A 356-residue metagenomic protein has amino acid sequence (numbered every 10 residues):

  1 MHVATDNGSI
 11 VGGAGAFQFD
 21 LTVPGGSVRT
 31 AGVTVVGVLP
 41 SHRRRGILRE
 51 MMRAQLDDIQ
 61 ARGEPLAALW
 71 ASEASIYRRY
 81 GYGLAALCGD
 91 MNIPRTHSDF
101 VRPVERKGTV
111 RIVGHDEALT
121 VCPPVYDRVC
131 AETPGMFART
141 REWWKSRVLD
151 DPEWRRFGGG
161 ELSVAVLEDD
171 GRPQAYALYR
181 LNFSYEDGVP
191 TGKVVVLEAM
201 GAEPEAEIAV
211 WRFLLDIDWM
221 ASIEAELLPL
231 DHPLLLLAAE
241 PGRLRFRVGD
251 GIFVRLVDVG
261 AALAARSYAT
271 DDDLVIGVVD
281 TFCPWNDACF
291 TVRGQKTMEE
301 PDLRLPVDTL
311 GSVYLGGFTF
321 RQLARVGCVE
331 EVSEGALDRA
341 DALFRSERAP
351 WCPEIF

Functional and structural regions predicted by a protein language model:
M1, G8-G13, S27-T30, P65-A68 (+2 more regions): Beta-sheet entry/capping signal
H2, I10, A14, V36-G37 (+4 more regions): N-terminal membrane-targeting/anchoring modules of bacterial envelope and secretion proteins
V3, S9-F19, G32, G37 (+2 more regions): Conserved beta-strand in the GNAT
A14-F17, T22-S27, L39, R44-R45: An N-terminal, globular interaction/scaffold subdomain
V23, R102-F356: Intrinsically disordered, low-complexity, positively biased terminal segments
V33-V38, R43-Q60, E203-L215: Conserved acetyl-CoA-binding loop-helix of GNAT-fold acetyltransferases
M52, D57-A71, D218-P229: Conserved GNAT acetyl-CoA-binding A-motif
A61-P65, W70-M91, A209, L230-R245: Conserved active-site alpha-helix within GNAT-family acetyltransferase domains
